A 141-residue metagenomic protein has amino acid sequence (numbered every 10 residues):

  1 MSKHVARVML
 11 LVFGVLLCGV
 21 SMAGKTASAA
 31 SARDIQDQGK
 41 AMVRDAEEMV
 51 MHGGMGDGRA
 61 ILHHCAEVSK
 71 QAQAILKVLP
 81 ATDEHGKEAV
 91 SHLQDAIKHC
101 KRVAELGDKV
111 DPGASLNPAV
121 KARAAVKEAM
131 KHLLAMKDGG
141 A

Functional and structural regions predicted by a protein language model:
M1-R7: Positively charged n-region of N-terminal signal peptides that target proteins for export
M9-S21: Bacterial N-terminal signal peptides
A23-A66, D138-A141: Immediate post-signal-peptide N-terminus of mature secreted/exported proteins
D37-K40, R59-E67, G86-Q94, P112-A124: Short, charged, amphipathic alpha-helical segments
G53-L62, P80-E84, A104-L116, A141: Charged, low-complexity interaction regions
Q71-V90, G140: Short, solvent-exposed, charged loop/turn and helix-capping segments that join or cap alpha-helices on peripheral
A74-T82, R102-K109, E128-M136: Amphipathic alpha-helical coiled-coil segments
G113-A141: A charged, solvent-exposed segment within the mature domains of Sec-exported extracytoplasmic proteins
